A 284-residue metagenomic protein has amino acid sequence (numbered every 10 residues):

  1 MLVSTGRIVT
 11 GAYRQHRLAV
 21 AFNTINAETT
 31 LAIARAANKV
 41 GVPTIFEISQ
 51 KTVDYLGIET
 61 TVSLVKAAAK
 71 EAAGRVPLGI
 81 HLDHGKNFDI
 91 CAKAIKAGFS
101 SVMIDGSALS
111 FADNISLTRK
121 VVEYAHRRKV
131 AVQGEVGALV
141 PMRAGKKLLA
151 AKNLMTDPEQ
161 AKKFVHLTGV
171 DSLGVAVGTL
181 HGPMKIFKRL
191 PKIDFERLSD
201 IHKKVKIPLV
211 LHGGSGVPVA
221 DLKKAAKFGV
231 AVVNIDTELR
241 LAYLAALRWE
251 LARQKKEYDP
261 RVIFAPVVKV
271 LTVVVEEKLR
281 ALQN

Functional and structural regions predicted by a protein language model:
V3-Q15, A27-T52, E59-R75, G79 (+7 more regions): Alpha/beta enzyme core
L18, G106, D259-I263: Short amphipathic alpha-helical segments at helix-loop
E135, H212-S215: Glycine-rich beta-strand-to-loop/alpha-helix junction loops that act as flexible
E250-N284: Extended, intrinsically disordered, low-complexity segments
